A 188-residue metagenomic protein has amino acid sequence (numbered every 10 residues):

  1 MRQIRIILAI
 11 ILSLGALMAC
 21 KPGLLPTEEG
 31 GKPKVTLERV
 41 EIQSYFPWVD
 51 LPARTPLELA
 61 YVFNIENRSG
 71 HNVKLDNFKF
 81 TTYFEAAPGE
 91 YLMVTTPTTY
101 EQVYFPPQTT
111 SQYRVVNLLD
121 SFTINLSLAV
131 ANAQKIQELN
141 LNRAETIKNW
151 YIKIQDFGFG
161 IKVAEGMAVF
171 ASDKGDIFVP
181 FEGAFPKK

Functional and structural regions predicted by a protein language model:
A16-A19: C-terminal motif of bacterial Sec signal peptides marking the signal peptidase cleavage site
K21-L24: Bacterial signal peptide processing site
E28-L51: Post-signal peptide N-terminal segment of mature Sec-exported envelope proteins
Q43-E58, E66-K74, Y104-P106: Short, solvent-exposed beta-strand/turn "edge" segments of beta-rich domains on protein surfaces
A53-V62, T146, K162: Short, solvent-exposed loop/turn segments enriched in Ser/Thr/Gly
G70-Y91: Short acidic, flexible loop segments centered on an aromatic residue
G89-N140: Intrinsically disordered, low-complexity Pro/Gly/Ser/Thr-rich segments with frequent PxxP/GP/PP motifs and embedded
S121-K188: Terminal connector regions
